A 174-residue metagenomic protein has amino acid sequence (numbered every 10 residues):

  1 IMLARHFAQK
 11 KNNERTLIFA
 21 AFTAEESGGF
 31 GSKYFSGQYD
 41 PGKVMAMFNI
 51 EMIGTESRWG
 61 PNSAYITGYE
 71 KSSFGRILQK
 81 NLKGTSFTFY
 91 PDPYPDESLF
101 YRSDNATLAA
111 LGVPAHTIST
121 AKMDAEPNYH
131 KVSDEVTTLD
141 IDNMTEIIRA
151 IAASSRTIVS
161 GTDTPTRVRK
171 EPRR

Functional and structural regions predicted by a protein language model:
I1, P41-V44, G68-S72, T138-D142 (+2 more regions): Short, surface-exposed linear patches
I1-G28, I151: Alpha-helical metal-binding/catalytic segments enriched in His/Glu/Asp
I1-R5, K33, R76, K80 (+3 more regions): Solvent-exposed, polar/charged alpha-helical surfaces in well-ordered, non-transmembrane soluble domains, broadly
R5, T120, A125-R174: His/Asp/Glu-rich mid-to-C-terminal helical/loop segments that flank catalytic regions of hydrolases
Q9-N12, S86-Y90, I158-T166: Surface-exposed helix-capping loop/turn segments at secondary-structure junctions
N12, F22-T120: Metal-dependent peptidase/peptidase-like ectodomains
A20, K33, E51, P127 (+1 more regions): Flexible, active-site-adjacent loop/turn segments at secondary-structure boundaries
